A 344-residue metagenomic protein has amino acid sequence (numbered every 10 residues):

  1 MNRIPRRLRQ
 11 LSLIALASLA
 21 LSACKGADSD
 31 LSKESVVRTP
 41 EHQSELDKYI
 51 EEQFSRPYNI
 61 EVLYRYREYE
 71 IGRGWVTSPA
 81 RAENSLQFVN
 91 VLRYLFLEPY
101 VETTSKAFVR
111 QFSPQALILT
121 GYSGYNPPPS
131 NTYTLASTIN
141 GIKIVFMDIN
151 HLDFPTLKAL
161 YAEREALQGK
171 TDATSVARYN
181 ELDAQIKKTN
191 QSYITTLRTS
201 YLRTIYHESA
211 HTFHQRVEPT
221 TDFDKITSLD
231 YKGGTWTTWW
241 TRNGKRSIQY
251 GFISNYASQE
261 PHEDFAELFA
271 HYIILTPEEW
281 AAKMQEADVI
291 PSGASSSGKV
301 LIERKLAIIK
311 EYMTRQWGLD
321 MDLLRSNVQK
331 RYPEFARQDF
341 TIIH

Functional and structural regions predicted by a protein language model:
N2-S12: Bacterial N-terminal signal peptides that target proteins for export
I4, C24-Q111, S295, I308-H344: Acidic/polar, low-complexity intrinsically disordered N-terminal segments immediately downstream of a Sec signal
L19-A23: C-terminal motif of bacterial Sec signal peptides marking the signal peptidase cleavage site
S29, L86-K170, S175: Auxiliary, metal-adjacent structural segments of Zn-dependent hydrolase domains
G74-A82, H151-P155, K188-T196, S200 (+1 more regions): Second-shell loop/turn segments in exported
F146, A159-T171, A177-N180, A184-K187 (+3 more regions): Active-site recognition of the HExxH zinc-binding catalytic motif
L202-S247: Acidic, glycine-rich loop-and-strand cores that form catalytic or ligand-binding grooves in diverse globular domains
Y231-H344: Metalloprotease/metallohydrolase-associated module, dominated by Zn2+-dependent proteases
